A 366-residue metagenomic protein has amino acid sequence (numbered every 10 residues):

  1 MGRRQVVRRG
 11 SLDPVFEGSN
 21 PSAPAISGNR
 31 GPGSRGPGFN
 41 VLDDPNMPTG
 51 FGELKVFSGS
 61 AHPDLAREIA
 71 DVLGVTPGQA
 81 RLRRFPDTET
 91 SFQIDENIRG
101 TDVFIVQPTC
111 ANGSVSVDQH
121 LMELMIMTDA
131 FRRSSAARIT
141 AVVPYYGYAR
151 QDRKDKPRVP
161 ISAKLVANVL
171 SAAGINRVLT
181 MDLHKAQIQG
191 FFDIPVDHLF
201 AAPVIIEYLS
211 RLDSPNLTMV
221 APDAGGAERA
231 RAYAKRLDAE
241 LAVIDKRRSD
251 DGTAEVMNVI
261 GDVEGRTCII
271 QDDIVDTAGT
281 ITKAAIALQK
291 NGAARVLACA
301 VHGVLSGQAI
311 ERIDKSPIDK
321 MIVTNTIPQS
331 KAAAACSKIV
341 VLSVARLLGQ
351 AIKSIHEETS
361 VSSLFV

Functional and structural regions predicted by a protein language model:
R4-Q5, G18: Short glycine-rich, low-complexity segments
R8-R9: Alpha-helical and His/Cys-centered functional microenvironments
G18-P21, V41: Generic detector of N-terminal low-structure segments
A23-A25: Ala/Thr-enriched low-complexity intrinsically disordered regions
N29-G31, R35-V366: PRPP-associated nucleotide enzymes
